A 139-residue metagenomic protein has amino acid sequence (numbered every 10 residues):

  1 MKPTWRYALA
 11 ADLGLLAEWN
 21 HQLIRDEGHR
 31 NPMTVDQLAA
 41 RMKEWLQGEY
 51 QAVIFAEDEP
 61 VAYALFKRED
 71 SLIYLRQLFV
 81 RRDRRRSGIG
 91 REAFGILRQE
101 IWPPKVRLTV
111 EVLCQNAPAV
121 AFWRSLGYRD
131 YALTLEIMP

Functional and structural regions predicted by a protein language model:
P3-E18: A short beta-loop-alpha structural element at the N-terminal edge of CoA-dependent acyl/N-acetyltransferase catalytic
N20-M42: Conserved GNAT-fold acetyl-CoA-binding loop/helix
K43-I54: A short helix-loop-beta-strand connector motif used in the catalytic cores of GNAT acetyltransferases and, in some
E59-K67, Y74, F79: Conserved beta-strand in the GNAT
S71-R82, E111, E136: Conserved acetyl-CoA binding element of GNAT-fold acetyltransferases
V80, R86-E100, A121, S125: Conserved acetyl-CoA-binding loop-helix of GNAT-fold acetyltransferases
T109-V120, E136-P139: Conserved beta-strand-loop-alpha-helix junction that forms the acyl-donor binding cleft
R124-L133: Conserved acetyl-CoA-binding loop of GNAT-fold acetyltransferases
